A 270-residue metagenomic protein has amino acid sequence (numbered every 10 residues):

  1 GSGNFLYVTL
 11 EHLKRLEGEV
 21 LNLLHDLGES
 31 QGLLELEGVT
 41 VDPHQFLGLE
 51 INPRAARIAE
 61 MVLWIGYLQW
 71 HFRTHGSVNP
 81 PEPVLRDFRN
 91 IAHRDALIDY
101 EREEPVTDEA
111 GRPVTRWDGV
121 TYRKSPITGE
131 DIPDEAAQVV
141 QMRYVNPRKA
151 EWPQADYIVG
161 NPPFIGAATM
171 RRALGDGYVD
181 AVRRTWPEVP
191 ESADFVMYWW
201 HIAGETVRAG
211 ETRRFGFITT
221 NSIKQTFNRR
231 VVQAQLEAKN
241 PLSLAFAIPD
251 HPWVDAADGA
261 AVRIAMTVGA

Functional and structural regions predicted by a protein language model:
S2-A245, V254: SAM-dependent methyltransferase catalytic region
V41-D42, A260-V262: Short, solvent-exposed coil/turn segments
P252-A260: AMP-binding (ANL) adenylation modules
A261-A270: Conserved beta strand-loop-helix elements of the APE1-like EEP
